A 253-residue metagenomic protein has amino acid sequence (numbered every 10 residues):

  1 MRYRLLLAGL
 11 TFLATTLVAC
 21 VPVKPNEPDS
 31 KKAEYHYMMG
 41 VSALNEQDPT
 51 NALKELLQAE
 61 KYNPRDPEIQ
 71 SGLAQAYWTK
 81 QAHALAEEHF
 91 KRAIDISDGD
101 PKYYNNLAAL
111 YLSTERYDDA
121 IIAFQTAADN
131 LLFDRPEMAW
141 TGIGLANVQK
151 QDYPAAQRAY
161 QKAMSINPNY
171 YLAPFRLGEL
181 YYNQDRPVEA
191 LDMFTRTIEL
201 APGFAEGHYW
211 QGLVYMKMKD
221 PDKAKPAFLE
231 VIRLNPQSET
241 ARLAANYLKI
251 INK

Functional and structural regions predicted by a protein language model:
A14-M38: Bacterial Sec signal peptide processing site at the extreme N-terminus
P25-N26, S30-K32, A201, Y209-K253: Terminal, low-structured helical/coil segments at or just beyond the last alpha-helical repeat
P28, Y62, D95-S97, N130-L132 (+3 more regions): Structural marker of alpha-solenoid helical repeat scaffolds
M38, G72, N106, W140-G142 (+3 more regions): Canonical tetratricopeptide repeat
N45-E46, T79-K80, S113-T114, Q149 (+3 more regions): Register position in tetratricopeptide repeats
